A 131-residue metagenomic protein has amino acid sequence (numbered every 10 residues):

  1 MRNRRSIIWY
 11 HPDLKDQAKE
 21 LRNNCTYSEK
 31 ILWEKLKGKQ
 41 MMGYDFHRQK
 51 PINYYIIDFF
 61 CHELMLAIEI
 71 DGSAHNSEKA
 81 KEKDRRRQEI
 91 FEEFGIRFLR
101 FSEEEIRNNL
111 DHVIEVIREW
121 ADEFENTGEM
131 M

Functional and structural regions predicted by a protein language model:
M1-G43, E123-M131: Solvent-exposed, charged helical/coil patches that constitute nucleic-acid or partner-interaction surfaces
L21, R48-F124: Basic, amphipathic alpha-helical patches used to engage nucleic acids or provide basic targeting signals, exemplified
